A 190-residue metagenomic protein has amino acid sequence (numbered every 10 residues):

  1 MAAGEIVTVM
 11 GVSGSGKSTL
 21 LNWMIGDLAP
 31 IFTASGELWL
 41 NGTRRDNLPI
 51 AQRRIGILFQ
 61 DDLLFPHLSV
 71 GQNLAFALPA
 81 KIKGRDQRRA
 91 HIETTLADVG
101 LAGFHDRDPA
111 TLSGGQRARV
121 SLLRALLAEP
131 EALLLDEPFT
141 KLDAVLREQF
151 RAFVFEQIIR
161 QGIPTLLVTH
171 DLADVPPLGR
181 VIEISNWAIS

Functional and structural regions predicted by a protein language model:
A29, P49, L68, Q72-Q87 (+1 more regions): ABC-type ATPase nucleotide-binding domains, specifically the catalytic core motifs of the NBD
T43-F59, R85: ABC ATPase NBD coupling module
D86-F104, F155-E156: Conserved ABC ATPase "signature" region
D108-L112, Q116: Conserved ABC ATPase signature
L122: Hydrophobic anchor residue at the start of the ABC signature
L127-E131: A short, proline-enriched helix->beta-strand linker immediately N-terminal to the Walker B motif in ABC-type P-loop
L133-E137: Catalytic Walker B motif of ABC-type/P-loop ATPase nucleotide-binding domains
